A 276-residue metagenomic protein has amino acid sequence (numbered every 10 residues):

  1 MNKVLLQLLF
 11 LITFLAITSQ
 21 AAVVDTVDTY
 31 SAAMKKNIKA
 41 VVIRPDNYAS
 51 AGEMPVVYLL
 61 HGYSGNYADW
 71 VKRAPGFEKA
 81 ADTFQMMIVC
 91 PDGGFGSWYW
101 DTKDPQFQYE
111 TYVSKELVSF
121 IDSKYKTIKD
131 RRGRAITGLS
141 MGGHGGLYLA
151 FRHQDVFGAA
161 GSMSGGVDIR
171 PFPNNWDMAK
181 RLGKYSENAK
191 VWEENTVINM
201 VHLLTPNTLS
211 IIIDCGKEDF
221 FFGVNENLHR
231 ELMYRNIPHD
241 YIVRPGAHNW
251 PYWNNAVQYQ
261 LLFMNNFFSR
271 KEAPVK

Functional and structural regions predicted by a protein language model:
M1-Q7: Positively charged n-region of N-terminal signal peptides that target proteins for export
Q7-A16: Bacterial N-terminal signal peptides
A21-K276: Non-catalytic cap/lid and distal C-terminal segments of serine-dependent acyl enzymes
